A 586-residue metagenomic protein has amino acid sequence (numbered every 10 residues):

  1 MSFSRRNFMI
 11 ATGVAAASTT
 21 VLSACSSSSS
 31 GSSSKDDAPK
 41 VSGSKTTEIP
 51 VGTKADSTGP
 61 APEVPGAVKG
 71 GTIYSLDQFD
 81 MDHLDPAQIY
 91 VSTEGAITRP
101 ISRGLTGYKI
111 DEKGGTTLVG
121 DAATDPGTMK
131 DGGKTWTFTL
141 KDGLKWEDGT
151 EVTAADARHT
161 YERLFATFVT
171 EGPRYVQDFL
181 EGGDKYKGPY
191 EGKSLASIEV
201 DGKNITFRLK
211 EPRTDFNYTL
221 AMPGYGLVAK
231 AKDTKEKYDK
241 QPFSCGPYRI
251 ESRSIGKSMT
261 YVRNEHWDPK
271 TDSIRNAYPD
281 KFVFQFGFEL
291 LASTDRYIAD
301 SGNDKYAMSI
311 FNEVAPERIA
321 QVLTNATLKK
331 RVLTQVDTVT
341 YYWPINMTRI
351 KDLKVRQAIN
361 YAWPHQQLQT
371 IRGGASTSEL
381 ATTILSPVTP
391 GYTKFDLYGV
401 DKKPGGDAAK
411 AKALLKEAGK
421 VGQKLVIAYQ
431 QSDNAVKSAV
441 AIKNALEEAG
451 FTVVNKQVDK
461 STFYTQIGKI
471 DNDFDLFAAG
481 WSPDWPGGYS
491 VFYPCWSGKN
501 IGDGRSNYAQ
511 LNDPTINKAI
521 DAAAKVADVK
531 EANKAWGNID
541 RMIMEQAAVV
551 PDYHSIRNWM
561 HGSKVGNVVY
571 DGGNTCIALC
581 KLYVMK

Functional and structural regions predicted by a protein language model:
A61, G66, I198, Q357 (+3 more regions): Extracytoplasmic/peripheral linker and loop segments enriched in polar/acidic and small residues with frequent Thr/Pro
Y74-D131, F243: N-terminal lobe/hinge region of extracytoplasmic solute-binding protein
I110-K113, K193, R208-A277, K281: Gly/Pro-rich hinge or "lid" segments in bacterial periplasmic/extracellular proteins
T139, D156-R158, R163-A229, S254: Surface-exposed binding/hinge segments that line and control ligand-binding clefts or catalytic entry sites
D233-D239, W267-Q321: Ligand-site clamp/hinge motif
L333, N346-P390, S438, I543-P551: Periplasmic-binding protein-like
S376-L414, N434-K437: Structural transition elements
W559-K586: Long beta-strand-rich cores associated with HINT superfamily self-processing modules
